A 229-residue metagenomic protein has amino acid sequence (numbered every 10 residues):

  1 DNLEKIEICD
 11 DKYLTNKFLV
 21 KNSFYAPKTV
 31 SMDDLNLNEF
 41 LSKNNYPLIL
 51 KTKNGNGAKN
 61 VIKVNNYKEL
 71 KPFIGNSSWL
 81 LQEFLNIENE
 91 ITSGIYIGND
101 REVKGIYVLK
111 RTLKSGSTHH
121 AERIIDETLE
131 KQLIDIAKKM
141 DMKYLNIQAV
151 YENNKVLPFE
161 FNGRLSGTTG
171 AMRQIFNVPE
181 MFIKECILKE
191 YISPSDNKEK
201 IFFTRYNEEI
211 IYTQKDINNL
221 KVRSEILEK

Functional and structural regions predicted by a protein language model:
D1-K28: Conserved N-proximal alpha/beta basic substrate-recognition cap immediately N-terminal to, or forming the N-lobe
L3-K5, D34-L37, K53-G57, Y67-E69 (+2 more regions): Short acidic/polar capping segments at secondary-structure boundaries
T15, A26-T29, P47-L70, E90-G94 (+1 more regions): Glycine-rich phosphate-binding loop of ATP-grasp-fold ATP-dependent ligases
L19, L41-K59, S77-E88, I106-L109: ATP-grasp fold ATP-binding core
L37-K43, K71-P72: Short amphipathic alpha-helix with an adjacent loop that forms part of the alpha/beta core around
F40, M181-K229: Peripheral (often C-terminal) accessory segments that flank ATP-dependent C-N-forming ligase machineries
S77, E83-D141, N146, Y151 (+2 more regions): ATP-dependent carboxylate/phosphate-activation module, predominantly the ATP-grasp catalytic core and closely related
N154-L157: Conserved protein kinase catalytic/activation segment
